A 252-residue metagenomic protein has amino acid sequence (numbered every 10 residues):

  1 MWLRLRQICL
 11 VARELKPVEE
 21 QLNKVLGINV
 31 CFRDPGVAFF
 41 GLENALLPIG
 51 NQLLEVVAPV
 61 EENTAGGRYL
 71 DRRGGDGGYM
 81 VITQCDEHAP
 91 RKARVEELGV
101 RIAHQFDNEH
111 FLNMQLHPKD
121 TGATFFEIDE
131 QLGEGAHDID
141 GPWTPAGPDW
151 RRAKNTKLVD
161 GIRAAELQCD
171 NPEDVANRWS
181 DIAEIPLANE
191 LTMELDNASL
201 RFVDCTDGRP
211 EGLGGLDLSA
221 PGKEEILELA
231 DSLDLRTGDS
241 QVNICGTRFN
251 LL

Functional and structural regions predicted by a protein language model:
M1-T64: An N-terminus-focused feature that recognizes amino-terminal "leader" regions
R4-L5, C9-L15, G147-N189: Surface-exposed interaction/gating patches
R4-R13, A45-P48, G67-R91, L116 (+2 more regions): Vicinal oxygen chelate
K16-N29, A89-L98, N171-E184, I226-A230: Amphipathic alpha-helical segments
P17-C31, N63-A65, A103-L112, N155-L167: Short N-terminal helix-initiation segments at or just after the protein's N-terminus
V37-A38, N44-L46, G50-I82, A89-A103 (+2 more regions): Active-site-adjacent scaffolding segments
A38-L47, T124-L132, R178-I182: Short charge-dense sequence patches
E55, K92-A164, P186-A188, T192-R209 (+2 more regions): Vicinal oxygen chelate
